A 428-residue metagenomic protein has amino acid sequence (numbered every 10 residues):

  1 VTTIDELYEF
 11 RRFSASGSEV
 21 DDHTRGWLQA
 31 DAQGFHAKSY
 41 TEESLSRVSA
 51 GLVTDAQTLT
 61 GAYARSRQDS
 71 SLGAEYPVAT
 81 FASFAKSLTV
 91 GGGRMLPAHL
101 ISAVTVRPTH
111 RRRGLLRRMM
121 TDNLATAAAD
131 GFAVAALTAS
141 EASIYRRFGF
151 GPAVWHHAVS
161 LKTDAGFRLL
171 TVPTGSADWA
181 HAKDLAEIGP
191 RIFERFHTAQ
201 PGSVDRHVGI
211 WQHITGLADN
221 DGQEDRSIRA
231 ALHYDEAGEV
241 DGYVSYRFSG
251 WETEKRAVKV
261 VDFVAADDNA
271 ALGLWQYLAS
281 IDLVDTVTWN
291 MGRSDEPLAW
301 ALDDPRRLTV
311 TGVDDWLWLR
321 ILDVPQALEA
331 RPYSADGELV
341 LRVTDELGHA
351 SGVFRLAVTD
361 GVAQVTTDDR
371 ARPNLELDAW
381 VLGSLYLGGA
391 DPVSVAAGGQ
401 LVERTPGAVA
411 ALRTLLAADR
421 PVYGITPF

Functional and structural regions predicted by a protein language model:
V1-R25, Q29, K38-S39, T174-F428: Intrinsically disordered, low-complexity, positively biased terminal segments
G34-V90, S203-A230: Active-site rim helix/loop that mediates acceptor-substrate recognition in acyltransferases
V78-A79, V154, G242: A structural microfeature
S87-I101, R111, W251-K259: A conserved beta-turn-beta hairpin within the catalytic core of GNAT-like acetyltransferases that forms part
I101-A128, D267-A279: Conserved acetyl-CoA-binding loop-helix of GNAT-fold acetyltransferases
M120, A125-A139, D282-R293: Conserved GNAT acetyl-CoA-binding A-motif
A128-A133, A139-A158, S294-V310: Conserved active-site alpha-helix within GNAT-family acetyltransferase domains
